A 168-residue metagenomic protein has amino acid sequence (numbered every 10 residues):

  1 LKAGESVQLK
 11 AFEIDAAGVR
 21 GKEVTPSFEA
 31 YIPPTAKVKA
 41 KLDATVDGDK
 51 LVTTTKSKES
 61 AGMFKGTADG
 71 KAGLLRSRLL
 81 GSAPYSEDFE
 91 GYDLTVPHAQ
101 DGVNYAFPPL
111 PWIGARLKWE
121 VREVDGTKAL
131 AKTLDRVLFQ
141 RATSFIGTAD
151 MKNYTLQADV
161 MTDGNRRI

Functional and structural regions predicted by a protein language model:
L1-G91: Extracytoplasmic soluble-region selector
V19-G21, L74-R76, P97-A99, Q140-R141 (+1 more regions): Short acidic, gly/pro-rich beta-turn/loop elements at beta-sheet edges and active-site/ligand-binding grooves
D43, R76, K118-E120, D159: Short, surface-exposed charged micro-motifs
D47-L51, G73, R116, Q140-F145: Short structured motifs
G66-T67, E120-R122, T148: A general structural signal for short secondary-structure junctions and capping/turn motifs
S82-N104, V160-I168: Accessory carbohydrate-binding/adhesion or oligomerization-edge regions at the termini of glycan-active proteins
T95-A129, V137-Q140: Extracellular glycan-recognition surfaces and repeat-rich motifs
G126-I168: Secretory/extracellular carbohydrate-interaction modules and structurally similar beta-sandwich "look-alikes"
